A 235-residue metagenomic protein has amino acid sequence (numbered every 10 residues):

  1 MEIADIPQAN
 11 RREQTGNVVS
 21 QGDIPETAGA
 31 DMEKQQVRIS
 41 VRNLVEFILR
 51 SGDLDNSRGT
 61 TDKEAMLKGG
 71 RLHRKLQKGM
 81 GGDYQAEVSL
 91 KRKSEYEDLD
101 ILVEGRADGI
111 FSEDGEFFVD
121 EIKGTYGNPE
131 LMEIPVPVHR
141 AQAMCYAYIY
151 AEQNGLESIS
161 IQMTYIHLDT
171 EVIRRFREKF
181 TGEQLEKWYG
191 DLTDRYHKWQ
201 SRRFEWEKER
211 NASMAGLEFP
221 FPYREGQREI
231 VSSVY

Functional and structural regions predicted by a protein language model:
E2-R11, G16-F117, A141: Metal-dependent nuclease catalytic cores that hydrolyze phosphodiester bonds in DNA/RNA, characterized by
Q36-D55, I159-Y165, Q200-N211: Short, compositionally biased low-complexity segments
T60, E64, L131-V138, P222: Conserved aromatic-histidine-acidic binding/catalytic patches
R71, V138-A141, E183-D191, E225-E229: Generic recognition of stable, solvent-exposed alpha-helical segments in well-folded globular domains
L76-M80, A147-N154, V234: Hydrophobic, Leu/Ile/Phe/Ala-enriched alpha-helical segments that form helix-helix packing faces
R92-E186: Mg2+/Mn2+-dependent nuclease catalytic core
Q184-G216: Charged, low-complexity
W206-Y235: Conserved pre-motif I regulatory segment
